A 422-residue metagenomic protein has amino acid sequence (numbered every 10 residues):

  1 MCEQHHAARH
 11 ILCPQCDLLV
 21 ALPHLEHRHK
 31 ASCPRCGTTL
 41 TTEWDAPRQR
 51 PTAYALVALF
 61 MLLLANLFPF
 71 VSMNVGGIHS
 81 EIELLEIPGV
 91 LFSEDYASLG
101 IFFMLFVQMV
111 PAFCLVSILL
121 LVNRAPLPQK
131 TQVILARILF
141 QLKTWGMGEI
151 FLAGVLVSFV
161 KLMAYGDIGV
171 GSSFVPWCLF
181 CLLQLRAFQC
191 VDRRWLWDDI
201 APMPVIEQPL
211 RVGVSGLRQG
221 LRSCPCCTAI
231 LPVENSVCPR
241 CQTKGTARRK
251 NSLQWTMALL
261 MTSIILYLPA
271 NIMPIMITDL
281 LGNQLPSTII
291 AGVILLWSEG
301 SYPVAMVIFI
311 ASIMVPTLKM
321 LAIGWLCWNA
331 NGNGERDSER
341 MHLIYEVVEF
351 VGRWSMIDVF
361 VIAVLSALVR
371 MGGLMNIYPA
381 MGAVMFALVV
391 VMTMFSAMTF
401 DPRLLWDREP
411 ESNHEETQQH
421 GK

Functional and structural regions predicted by a protein language model:
M1-K422: Long C-terminal interaction/binding lobes of large macromolecular proteins
